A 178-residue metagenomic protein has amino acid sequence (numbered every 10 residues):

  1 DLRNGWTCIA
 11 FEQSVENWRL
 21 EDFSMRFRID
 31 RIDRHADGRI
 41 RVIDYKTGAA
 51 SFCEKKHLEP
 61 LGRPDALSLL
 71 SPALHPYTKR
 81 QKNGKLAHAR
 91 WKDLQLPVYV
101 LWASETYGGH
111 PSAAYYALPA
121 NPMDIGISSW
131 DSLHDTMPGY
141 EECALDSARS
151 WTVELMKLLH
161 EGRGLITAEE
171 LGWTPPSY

Functional and structural regions predicted by a protein language model:
D1-Y178: RecB-family 4Fe-4S metal-dependent nuclease core
